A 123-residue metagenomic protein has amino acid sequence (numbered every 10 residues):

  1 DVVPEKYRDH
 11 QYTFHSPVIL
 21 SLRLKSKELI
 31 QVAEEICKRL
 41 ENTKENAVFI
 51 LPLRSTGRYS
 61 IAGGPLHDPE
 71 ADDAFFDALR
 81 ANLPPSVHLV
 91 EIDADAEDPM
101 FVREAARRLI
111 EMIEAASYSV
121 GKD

Functional and structural regions predicted by a protein language model:
D1-I19: Active-site loop ensemble at the mouth of alpha/beta enzyme cores that anchors a bound cofactor
R8-H10, R23-D123: Metallocofactor- and cofactor-centric catalytic cores in central/energy metabolism, strongly enriched
